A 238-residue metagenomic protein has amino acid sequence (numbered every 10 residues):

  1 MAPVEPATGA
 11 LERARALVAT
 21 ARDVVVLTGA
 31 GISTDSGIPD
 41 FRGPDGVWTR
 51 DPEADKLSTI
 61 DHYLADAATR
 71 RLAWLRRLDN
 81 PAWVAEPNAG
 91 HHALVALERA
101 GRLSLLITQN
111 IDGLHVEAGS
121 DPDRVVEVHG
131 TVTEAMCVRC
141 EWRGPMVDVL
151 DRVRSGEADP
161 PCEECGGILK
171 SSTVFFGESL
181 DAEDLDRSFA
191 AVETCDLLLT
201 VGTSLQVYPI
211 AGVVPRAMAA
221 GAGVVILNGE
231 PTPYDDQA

Functional and structural regions predicted by a protein language model:
M1-A238: Conserved catalytic core of sirtuin-type NAD+-dependent deacylases
